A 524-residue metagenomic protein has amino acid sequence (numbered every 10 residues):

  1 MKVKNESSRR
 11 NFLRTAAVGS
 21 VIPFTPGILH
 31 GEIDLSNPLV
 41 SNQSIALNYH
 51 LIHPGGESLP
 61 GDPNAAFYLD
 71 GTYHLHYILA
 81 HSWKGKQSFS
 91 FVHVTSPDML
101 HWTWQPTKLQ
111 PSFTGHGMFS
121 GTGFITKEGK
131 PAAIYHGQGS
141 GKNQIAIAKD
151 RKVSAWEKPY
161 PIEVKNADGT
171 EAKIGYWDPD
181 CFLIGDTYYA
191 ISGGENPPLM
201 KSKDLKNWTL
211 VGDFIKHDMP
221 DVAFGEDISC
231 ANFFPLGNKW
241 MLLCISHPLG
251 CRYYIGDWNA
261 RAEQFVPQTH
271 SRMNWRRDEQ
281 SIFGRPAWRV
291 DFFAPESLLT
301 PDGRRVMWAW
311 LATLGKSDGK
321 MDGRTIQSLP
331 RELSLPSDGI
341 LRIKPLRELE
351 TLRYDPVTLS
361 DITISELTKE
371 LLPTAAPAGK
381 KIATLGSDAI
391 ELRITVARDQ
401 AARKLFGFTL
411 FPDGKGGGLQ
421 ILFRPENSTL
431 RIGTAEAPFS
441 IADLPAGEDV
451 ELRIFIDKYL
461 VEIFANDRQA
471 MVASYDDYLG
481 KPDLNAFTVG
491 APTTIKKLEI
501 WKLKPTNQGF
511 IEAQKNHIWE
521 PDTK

Functional and structural regions predicted by a protein language model:
M1-S7: Secretory targeting signals
N11-H30: N-terminal export signals
P26-I45: C-terminal segment of N-terminal export signals and the immediately downstream linker at the start of the mature
N42-I52, M99-P111, V153-G169, L205-A223 (+2 more regions): Blade-edge beta-strand/turn elements of extracellular beta-propeller and related beta-sheet repeat scaffolds
Q43-S44, H76-T103: Beta-propeller domains
D62-K86, Q105-L109, S120-A146, P161-M200 (+4 more regions): Hydrophobic core segments of beta-strands in well-ordered, beta-rich domains
S96, A146-D150, L199-L205: Conserved Ser/Thr-centered positions that define the repeating blades of beta-propeller domains
L249, A260-E263, T269-D278, P286-W288 (+1 more regions): Beta-rich accessory regions
